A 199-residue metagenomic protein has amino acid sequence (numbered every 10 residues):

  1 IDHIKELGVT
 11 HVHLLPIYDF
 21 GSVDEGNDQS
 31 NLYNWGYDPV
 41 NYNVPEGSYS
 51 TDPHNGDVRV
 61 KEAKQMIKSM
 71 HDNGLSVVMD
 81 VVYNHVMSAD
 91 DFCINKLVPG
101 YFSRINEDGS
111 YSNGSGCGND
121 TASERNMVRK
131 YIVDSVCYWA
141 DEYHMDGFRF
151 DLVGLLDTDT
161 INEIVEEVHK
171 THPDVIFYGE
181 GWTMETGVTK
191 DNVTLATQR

Functional and structural regions predicted by a protein language model:
D2-G21: Catalytic domains of carbohydrate-active enzymes, especially glycoside hydrolases
D2-K5, K64-N73, V165-H172: Surface-exposed amphipathic alpha-helices with a cationic face
I4, L14, Y42, M70 (+4 more regions): Conserved, mostly hydrophobic/aromatic
G8-T10, N73-L75, D80, H144-D146 (+1 more regions): Short, well-ordered coil/turn segments that N-cap beta-strands
P16, M79-V81, H85, L152-G154 (+1 more regions): A cross-domain feature marking catalytic cores of carbohydrate-active enzymes and several ubiquitous metabolic/repair
F20-D24, N84-A89, L155-D159, M184-G187: Flexible loop/turn segments at secondary-structure boundaries
D24-D72, M87-K130, D134-E142: Aromatic- and acidic-residue-enriched carbohydrate-binding clefts of CAZyme catalytic domains
S30, Y37, N43, L152-R199: Active-site-proximal helices and loops of the catalytic beta/alpha 8
